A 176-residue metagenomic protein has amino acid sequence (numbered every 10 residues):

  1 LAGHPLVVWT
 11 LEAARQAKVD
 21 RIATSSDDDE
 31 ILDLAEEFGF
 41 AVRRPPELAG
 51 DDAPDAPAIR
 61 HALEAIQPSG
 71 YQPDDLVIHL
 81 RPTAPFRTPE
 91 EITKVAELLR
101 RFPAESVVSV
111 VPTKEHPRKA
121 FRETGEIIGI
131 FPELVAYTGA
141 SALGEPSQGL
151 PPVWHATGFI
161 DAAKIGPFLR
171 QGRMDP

Functional and structural regions predicted by a protein language model:
L1-S25: N-terminal glycine-rich phosphate-binding loop and ensuing alpha1 helix
Q16, E37, E64-P68, R101 (+1 more regions): Secondary-structure boundary motif
V19, Y71-D74, P103-A104: Short, high-confidence coil segments that cap the C-terminus of an alpha-helix and link into the following beta-strand
A23, D29-I78, F86-K94: Short phosphate-binding loop-to-helix
T24, H79, S106-S109: Structural beta-sheet core signal
P57, H61, P85-P176: Conserved core of the sugar-phosphate nucleotidyltransferase
